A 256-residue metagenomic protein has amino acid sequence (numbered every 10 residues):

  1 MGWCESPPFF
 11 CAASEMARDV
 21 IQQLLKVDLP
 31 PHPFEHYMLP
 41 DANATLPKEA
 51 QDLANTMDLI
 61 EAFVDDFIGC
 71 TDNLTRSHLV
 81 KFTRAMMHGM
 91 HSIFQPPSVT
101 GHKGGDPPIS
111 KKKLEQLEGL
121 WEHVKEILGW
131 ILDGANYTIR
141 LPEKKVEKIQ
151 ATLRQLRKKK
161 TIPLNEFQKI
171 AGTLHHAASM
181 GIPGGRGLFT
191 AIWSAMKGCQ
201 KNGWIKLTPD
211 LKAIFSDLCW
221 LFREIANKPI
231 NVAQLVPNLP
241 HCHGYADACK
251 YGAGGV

Functional and structural regions predicted by a protein language model:
M1, G69, L74-T75, L132 (+1 more regions): Conserved beta-strand elements of beta-rich interaction domains across eukaryotes, especially beta-propellers
M1-D58, V64-D65, T75-M87, T161-G187: Conserved pre-motif C helix in the palm subdomain of viral-like polymerases
E5, G119-L235: C-terminal reverse transcriptase regions that engage the nucleic-acid substrate
L24-D28, S92-P107: Flexible helix-coil linker/hinge segments at domain or subdomain boundaries
P47-A54, P229-N238: A short acidic-Thr-Gly-centered motif at the start of a beta-strand
R76-T100, I149: Well-ordered, non-membrane alpha-helical segments in soluble/globular domains
K103-E126: Short, conserved micro-motifs composed of acidic
L235-V256: RNase H-like nuclease fold core
